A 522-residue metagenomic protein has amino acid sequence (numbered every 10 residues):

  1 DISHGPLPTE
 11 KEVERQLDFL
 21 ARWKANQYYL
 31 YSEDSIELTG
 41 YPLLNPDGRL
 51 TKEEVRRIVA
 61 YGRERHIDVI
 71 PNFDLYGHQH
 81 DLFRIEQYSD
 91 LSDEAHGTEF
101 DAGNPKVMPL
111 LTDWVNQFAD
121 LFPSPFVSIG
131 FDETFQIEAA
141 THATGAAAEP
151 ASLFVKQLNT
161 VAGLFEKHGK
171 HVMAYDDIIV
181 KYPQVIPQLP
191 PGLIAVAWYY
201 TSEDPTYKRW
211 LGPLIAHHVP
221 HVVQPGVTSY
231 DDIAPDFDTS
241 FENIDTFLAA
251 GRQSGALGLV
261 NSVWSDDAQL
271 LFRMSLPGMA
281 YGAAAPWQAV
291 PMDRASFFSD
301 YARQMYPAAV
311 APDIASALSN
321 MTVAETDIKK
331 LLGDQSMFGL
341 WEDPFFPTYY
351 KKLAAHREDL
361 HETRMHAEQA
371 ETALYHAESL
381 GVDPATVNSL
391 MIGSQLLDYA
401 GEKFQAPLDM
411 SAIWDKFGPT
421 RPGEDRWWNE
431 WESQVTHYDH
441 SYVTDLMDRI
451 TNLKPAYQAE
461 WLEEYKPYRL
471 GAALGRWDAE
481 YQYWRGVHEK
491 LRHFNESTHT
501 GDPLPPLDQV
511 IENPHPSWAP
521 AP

Functional and structural regions predicted by a protein language model:
D1-T160, L164-E166, M173, V223-P225 (+3 more regions): Feature activates predominantly on carbohydrate-active enzymes
D18, R57-A60, P105-D120, S124-F126 (+1 more regions): Substrate-binding groove of N-acetylhexosamine-processing glycoside hydrolases
